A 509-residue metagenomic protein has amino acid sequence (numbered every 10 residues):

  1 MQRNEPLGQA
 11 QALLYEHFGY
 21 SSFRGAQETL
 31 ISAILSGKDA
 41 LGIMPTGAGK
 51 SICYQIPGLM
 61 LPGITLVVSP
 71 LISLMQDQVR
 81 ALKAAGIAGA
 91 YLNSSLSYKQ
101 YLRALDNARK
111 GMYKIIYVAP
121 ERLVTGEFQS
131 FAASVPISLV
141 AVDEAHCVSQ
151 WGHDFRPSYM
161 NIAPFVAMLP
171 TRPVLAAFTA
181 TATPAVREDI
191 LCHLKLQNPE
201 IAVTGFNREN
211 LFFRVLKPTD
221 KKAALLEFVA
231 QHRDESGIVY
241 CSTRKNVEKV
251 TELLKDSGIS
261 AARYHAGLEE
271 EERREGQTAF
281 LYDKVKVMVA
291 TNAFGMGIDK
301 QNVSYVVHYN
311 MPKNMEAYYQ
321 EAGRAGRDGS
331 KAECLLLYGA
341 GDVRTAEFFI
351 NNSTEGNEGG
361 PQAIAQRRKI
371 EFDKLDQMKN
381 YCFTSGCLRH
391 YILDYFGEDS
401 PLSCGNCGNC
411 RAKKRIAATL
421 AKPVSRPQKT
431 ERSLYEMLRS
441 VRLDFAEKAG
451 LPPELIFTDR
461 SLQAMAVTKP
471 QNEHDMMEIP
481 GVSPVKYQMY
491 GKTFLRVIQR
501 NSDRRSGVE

Functional and structural regions predicted by a protein language model:
M1-Q2, I116, R504-E509: Intrinsically disordered, low-complexity N-terminal extensions of nucleic-acid-metabolism proteins
R3-N4, G8-H17, S21-G25, T29-S51 (+2 more regions): Helicase motor core with emphasis on the C-terminal RecA-like subdomain
V285, N302-V307, M311-Q320, A325-G450: C-terminal accessory region of SF2 helicases/translocases
C407-A418, K492-R505: Long, highly charged low-complexity segments enriched in Glu/Asp and Lys/Arg with interspersed Ser/Thr
F445-A449, Q463, S502-E509: C-terminal extensions
K448-R460, M465-F494: Helix-hairpin-helix
